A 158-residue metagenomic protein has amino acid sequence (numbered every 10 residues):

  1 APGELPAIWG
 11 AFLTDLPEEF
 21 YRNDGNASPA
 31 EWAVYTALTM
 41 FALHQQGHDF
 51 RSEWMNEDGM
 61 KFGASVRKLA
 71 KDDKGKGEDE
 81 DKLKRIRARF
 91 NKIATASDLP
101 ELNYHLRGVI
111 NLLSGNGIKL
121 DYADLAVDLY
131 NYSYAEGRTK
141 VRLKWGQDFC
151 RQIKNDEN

Functional and structural regions predicted by a protein language model:
P2-N26: Short amphipathic alpha-helical segments and their helix-coil junctions
E4, I8, A30-A37, H105: Residue-level detector of well-ordered alpha-helical segments, enriched for hydrophobic/aromatic packing positions
P17-K68: Aromatic- and glycine-enriched beta-alpha-beta binding-site module
N23-N26, L43-Q45, R67-D73, L120-A123 (+1 more regions): Short, charged low-complexity intrinsically disordered segments located at boundaries of structured domains
S52-D128: Conserved binding-pocket/active-site segment within a compact domain
L112-N158: Alpha-helical oligomerization segments
